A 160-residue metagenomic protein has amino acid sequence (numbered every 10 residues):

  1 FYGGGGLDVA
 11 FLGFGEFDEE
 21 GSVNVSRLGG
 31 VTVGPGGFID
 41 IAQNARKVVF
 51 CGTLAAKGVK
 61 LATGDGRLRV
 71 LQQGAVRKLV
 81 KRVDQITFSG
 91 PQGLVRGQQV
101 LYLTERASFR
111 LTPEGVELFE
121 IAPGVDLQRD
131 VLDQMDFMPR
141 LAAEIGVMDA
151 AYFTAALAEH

Functional and structural regions predicted by a protein language model:
F1-A158: Conserved phosphate- and dinucleotide-binding cores of soluble alpha/beta proteins, encompassing both enzyme active
